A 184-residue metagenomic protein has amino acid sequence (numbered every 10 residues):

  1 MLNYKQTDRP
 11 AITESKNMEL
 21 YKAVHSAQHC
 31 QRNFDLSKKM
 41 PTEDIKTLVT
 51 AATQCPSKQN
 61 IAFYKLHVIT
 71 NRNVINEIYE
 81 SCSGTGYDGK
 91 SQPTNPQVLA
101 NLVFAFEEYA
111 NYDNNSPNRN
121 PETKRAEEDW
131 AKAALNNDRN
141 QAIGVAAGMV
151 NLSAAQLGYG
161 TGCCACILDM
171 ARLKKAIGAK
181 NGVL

Functional and structural regions predicted by a protein language model:
M1-K46, A62: Specificity-determining recognition surfaces
M40, T70-N73, A165-L168: Short beta->alpha linker loops
I45-T53: Short amphipathic alpha-helical segments
A52-T53, F104, K124-K175: Small-aliphatic-rich amphipathic alpha-helix that forms the alpha element of a beta-alpha
N60-G144: Glycine/small-residue-rich phosphate/adenosyl-binding loop
G178-L184: Short, intrinsically disordered, charge-balanced linker/junction segments flanking boundaries in proteins
